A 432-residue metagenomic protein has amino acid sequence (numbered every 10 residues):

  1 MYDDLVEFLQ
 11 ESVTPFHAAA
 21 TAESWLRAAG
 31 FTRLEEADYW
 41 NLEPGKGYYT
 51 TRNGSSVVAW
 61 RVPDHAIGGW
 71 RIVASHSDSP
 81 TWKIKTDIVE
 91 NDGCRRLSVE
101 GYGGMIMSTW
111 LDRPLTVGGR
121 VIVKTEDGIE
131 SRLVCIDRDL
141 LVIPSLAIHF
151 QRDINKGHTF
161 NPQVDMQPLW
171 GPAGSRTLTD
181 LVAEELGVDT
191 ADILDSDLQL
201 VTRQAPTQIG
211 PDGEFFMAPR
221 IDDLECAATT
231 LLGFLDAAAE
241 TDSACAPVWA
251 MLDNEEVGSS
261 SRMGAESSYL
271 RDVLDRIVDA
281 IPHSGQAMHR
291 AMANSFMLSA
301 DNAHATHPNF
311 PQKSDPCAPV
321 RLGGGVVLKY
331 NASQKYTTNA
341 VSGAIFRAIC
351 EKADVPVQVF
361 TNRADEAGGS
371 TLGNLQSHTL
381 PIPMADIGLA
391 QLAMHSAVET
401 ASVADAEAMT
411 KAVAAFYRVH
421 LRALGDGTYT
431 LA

Functional and structural regions predicted by a protein language model:
M1-A432: N-terminal hydrophobic/helix-forming segments and targeting peptides
